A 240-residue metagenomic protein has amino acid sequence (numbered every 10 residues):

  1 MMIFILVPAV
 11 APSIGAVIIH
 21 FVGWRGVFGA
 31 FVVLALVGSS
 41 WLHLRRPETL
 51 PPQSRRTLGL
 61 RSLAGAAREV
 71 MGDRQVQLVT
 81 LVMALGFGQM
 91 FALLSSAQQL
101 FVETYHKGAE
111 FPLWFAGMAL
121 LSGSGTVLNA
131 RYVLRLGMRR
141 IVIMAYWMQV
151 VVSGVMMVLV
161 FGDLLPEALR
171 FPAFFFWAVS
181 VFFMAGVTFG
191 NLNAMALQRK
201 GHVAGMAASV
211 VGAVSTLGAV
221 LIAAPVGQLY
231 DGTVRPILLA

Functional and structural regions predicted by a protein language model:
M1-P12, G38, G86, M118 (+2 more regions): Structural signature of transmembrane alpha-helices in multi-pass secondary transporters
M2-R46, L50: Helix-loop-helix hairpin linking two adjacent transmembrane segments in secondary transporters
V7-I19, G23, Q98, N129 (+1 more regions): Small-residue (Gly/Pro/Ala) motifs that create kinks and tight helix-helix packing interfaces
P47-T80: Juxtamembrane intracellular "pre-TM" segments in multi-pass secondary transporters
G72-A92, V179-F183, L192: Pair of pore-lining "gating" transmembrane helices in MFS-fold secondary transporters
G125-I141, Y230: Helix-to-loop junctions at the C-terminal end of transmembrane segments in multipass secondary transporters
R140-N191: C-terminal transmembrane helical hairpin of 12-TM major facilitator-type secondary transporters
F182, L192-R235, A240: A late C-terminal transmembrane helix in Major Facilitator Superfamily
